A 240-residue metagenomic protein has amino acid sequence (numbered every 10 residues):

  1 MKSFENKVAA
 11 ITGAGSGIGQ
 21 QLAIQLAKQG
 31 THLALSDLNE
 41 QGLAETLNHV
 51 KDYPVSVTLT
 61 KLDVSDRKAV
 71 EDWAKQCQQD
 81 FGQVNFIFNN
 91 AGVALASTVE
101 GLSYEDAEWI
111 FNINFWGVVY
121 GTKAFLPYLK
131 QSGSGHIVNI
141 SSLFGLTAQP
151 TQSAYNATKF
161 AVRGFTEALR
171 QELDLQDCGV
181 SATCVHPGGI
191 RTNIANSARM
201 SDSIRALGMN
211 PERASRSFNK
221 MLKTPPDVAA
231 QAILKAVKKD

Functional and structural regions predicted by a protein language model:
V8, G15-G17: Conserved glycine-rich cofactor-binding loop
Q29-E45: Conserved glycine-rich Rossmann-like NAD(P)H-binding loop of the short-chain dehydrogenase/reductase
E40-Q41, K61-D72, Y104: The beta1-alpha1 cofactor-binding region of Rossmann-like NAD(H)/NADP(H)-dependent oxidoreductases
T98-V99, S103-W109: Substrate-binding pocket helix/loop in short-chain dehydrogenase/reductase
T122, T158: Active-site helix of classical SDR
S142: Residue(s) in the substrate-gating loop at a strand-loop-helix junction that position the organic substrate next
D174-D240: SDR active-site lid
